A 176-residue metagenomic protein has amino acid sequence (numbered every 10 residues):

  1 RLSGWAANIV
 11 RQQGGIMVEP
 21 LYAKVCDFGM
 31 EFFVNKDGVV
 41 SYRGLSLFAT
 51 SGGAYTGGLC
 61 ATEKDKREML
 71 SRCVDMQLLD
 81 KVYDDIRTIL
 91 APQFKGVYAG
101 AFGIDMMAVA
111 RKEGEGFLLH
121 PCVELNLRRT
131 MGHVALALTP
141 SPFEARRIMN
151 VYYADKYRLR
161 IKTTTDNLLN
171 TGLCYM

Functional and structural regions predicted by a protein language model:
S3-A23, D37, A54-F117, Y157-Y175: A long amphipathic alpha-helix within ATP-dependent nucleotide-binding catalytic cores
V18-V25, G29-V34, G44: Core catalytic machinery and nucleic-acid-binding channels of phosphodiester-processing enzymes
F32-I86, N126-Y153: ATP-dependent carboxylate/phosphate-activation module, predominantly the ATP-grasp catalytic core and closely related
G114-L118, L127-M176: C-terminal active-site "lid" helix and adjoining low-complexity regulatory extension at the edge of ATP-using catalytic
P121-V123: Activation loop entry of protein kinases
